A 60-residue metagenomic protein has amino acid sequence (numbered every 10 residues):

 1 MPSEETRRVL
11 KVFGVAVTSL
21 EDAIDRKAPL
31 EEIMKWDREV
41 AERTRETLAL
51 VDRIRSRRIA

Functional and structural regions predicted by a protein language model:
M1-L30: N-terminal acidic leader/helix
M1-P2, S56-A60: Short intrinsically disordered terminal tails
A23, E39-R58: Amphipathic alpha-helical coiled-coil segments
